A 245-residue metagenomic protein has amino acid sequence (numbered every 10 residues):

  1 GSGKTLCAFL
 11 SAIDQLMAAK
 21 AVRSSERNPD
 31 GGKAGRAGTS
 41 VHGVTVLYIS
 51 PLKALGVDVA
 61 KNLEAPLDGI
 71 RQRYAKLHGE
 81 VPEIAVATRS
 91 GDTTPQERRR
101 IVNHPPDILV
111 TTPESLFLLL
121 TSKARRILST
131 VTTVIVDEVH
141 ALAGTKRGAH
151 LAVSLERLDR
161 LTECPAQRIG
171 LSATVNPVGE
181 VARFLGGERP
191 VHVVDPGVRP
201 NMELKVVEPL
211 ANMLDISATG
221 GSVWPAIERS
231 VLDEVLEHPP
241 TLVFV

Functional and structural regions predicted by a protein language model:
S2-G3: ATP-binding Walker
L6-S40, E156-D159: Walker A/P-loop NTP-binding motif
S11-Q15, D58-P66, S115, L119 (+2 more regions): Alpha-helical scaffold elements adjacent to nucleotide-binding pockets in ATP/GTP-utilizing enzyme cores
Q15-R23, D68-R71, E188-P190: Post-Walker A helix-loop "phosphate-sensing" segment adjacent to the P-loop in P-loop NTPases
R27, K33-V110, S115: Conserved nucleic-acid-binding Ia/Ib motif block in the N-terminal RecA-like helicase ATPase lobe
V44-T45, A85, P105-I108, V131-T133 (+2 more regions): Loop/turn-to-beta-strand initiation segments
L109, P113-F117, K123-C164: SF2 helicase catalytic motif II
E156, Q167-V245: Conserved interdomain linker/interface between the two RecA-like ATPase lobes of SF2 helicase motors
